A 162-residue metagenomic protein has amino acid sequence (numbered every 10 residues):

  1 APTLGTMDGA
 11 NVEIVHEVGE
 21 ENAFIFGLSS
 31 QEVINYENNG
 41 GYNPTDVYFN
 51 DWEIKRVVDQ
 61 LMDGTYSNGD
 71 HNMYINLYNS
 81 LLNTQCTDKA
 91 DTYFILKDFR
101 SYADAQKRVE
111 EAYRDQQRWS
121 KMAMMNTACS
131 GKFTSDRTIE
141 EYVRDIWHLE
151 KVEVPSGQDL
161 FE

Functional and structural regions predicted by a protein language model:
A1-K132, R137, E141-E162: Catalytic binding pocket for nucleotide-activated donors in carbohydrate/polymer assembly enzymes
